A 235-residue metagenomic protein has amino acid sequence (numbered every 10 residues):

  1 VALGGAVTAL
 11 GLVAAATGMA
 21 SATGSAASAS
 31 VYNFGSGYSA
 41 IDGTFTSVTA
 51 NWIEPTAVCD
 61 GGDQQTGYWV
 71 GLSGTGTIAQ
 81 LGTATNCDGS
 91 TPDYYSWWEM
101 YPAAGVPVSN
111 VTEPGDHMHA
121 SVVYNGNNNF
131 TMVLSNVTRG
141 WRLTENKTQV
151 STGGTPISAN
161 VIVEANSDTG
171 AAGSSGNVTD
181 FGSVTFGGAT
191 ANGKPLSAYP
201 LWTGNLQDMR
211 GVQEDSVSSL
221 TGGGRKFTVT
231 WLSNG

Functional and structural regions predicted by a protein language model:
L3, L12, M19-G235: Exposed, interaction-prone regions of secreted/extracellular proteins
A6-T8: Hydrophobic helical h-region of N-terminal Sec-dependent signal peptides in bacterial secretory/periplasmic proteins
